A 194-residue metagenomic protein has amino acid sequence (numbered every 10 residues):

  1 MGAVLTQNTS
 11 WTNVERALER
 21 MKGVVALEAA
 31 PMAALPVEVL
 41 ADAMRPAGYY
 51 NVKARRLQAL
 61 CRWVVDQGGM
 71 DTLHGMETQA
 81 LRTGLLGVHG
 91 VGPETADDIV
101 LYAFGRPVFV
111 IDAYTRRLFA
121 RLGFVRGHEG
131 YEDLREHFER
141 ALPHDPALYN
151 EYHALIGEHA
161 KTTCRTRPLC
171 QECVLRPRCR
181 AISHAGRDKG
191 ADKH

Functional and structural regions predicted by a protein language model:
M1-K189: Catalytic cores of DNA base-excision repair glycosylases
